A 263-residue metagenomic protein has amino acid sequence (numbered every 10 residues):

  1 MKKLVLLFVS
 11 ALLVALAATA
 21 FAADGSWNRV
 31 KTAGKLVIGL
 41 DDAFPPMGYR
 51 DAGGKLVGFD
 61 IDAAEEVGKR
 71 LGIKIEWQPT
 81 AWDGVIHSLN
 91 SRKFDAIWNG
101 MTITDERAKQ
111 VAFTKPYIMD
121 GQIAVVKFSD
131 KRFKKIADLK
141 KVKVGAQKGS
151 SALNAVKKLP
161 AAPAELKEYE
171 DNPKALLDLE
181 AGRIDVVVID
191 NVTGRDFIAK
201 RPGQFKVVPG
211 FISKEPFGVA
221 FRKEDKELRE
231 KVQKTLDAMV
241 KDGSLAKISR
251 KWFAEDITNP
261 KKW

Functional and structural regions predicted by a protein language model:
A23-S26, S151-K167, K206-V208, D237-W263: Ligand-binding clefts/hinges and TM-proximal coupling segments of bilobed small-molecule sensing domains
S26-W27, K31-G58: Extracytoplasmic "Venus flytrap"
V37-A43, L56-K69, I123-P173, V186 (+1 more regions): Bilobed "Venus flytrap"/periplasmic-binding protein-like clamshell domains and structurally analogous long
I61, E65, K69, K74-D138 (+2 more regions): Acidic, polar ligand-binding/catalytic clefts
D62-R70, D130, A137, V142-K143 (+2 more regions): Extended ligand-binding regions for polar small-molecule ligands
E76-H87, K131-R132, K167-A181, V192 (+1 more regions): Short helix-initiation/N-cap motifs at beta->coil->alpha
G84, M101-K109, A155-K158, E180-K214: A ligand-binding cleft/hinge motif common to bilobed small-molecule-binding domains
M119-V126, P173, R195-D237, E255-W263: Periplasmic-binding protein-like
